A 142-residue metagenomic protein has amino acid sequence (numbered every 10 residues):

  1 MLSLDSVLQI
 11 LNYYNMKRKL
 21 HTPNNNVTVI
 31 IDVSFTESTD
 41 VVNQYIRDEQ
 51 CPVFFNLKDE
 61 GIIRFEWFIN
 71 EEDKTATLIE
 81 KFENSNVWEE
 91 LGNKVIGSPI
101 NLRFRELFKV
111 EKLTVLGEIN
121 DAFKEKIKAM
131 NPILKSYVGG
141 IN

Functional and structural regions predicted by a protein language model:
L4-A76, E83-K94, L107-N142: Short S/T/G/P-rich N-terminal loop/turn motif that feeds into the first structured element of a domain
I96-R103: A short, acidic, amphipathic alpha-helical segment used as a generic capping/interface helix at domain edges
